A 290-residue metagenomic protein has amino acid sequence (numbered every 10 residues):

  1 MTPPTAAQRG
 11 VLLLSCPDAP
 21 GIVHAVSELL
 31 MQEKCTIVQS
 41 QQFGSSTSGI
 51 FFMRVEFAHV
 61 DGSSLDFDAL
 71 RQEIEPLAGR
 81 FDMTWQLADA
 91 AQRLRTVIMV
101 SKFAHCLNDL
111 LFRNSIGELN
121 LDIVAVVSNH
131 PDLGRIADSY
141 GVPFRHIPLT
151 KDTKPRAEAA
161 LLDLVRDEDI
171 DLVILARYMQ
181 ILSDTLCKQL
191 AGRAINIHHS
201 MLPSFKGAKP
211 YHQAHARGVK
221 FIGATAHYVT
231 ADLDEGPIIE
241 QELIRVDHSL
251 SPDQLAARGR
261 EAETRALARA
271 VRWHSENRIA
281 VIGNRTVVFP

Functional and structural regions predicted by a protein language model:
M1-L94: A conserved regulatory-domain signal marking ACT and ACT-like small-molecule sensing domains and adjacent regulatory
S15, V97-M99, V127: Short hydrophobic segments within beta-strands
T36, T84, D122, P143-R145 (+1 more regions): Conserved beta-strand segments of alpha/beta enzyme cores
T96-C106: Short, glycine-rich nucleotide/cofactor-binding loops
H105-I116: Histidine-anchored nucleotide/phosphate-binding helix
L121-D132: Short internal beta-strands
H130, T153, A157, D171-P290: Donor/substrate-binding cores of folate-linked one-carbon enzymes
D138, V142-E168: Adenosine-nucleotide cofactor-binding segment
